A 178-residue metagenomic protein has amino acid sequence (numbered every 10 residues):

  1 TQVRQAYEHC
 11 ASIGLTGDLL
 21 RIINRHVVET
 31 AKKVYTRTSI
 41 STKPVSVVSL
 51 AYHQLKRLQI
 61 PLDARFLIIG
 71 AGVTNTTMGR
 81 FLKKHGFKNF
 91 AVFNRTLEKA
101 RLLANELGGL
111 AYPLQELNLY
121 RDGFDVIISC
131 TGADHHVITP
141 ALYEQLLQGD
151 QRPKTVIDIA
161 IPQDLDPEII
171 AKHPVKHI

Functional and structural regions predicted by a protein language model:
T1-L62: Glycine/serine-rich phosphate-binding loop and adjoining beta1-alpha1 elements at the start of nucleotide-handling
V27, K43-V48, Y52-K83, F87-R95: Glycine-rich adenosine-cofactor-binding loop
K56, K83, R101-N105, I170: Class I S-adenosyl-L-methionine
T74, E98, H135: Surface-exposed, flexible loop/turn segments at secondary-structure boundaries
T76, R101, P167: Alpha-helical elements of the RecA-like P-loop NTPase motor core of helicases
M78, L82, A100, A133: Conserved catalytic-core motifs characterized by acidic clusters
L97-E98, I161: Helix N-cap at the beta1-alpha1 junction of Rossmann-like dinucleotide-binding domains, i.e., the first residues
A104-I178: Rossmann-like adenosine-cofactor binding region
